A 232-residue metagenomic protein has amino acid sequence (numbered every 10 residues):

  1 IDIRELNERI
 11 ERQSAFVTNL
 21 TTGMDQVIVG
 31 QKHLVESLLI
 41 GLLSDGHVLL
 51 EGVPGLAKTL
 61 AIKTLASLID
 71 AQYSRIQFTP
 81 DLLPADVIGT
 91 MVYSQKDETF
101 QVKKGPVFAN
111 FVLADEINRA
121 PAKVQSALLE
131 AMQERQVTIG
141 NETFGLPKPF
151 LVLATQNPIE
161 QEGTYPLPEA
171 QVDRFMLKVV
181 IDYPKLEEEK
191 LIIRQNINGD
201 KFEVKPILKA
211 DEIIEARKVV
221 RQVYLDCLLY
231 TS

Functional and structural regions predicted by a protein language model:
D2-N7, T22, N110-A114, N157-P158 (+2 more regions): Short hinge/gating elements
S14-H47: Pre-Walker A (pre-P-loop) alpha-helix and adjacent loop at the N terminus of AAA/AAA+ ATPase modules, a conserved
L43-F78: Walker A/P-loop
P84-T99, F150-L151: P-loop NTPase switch/communication element
S94-V112: Conserved alpha-helical scaffold flanking the Walker A/P-loop in AAA+ ATPase domains
A109-M132, Y165-E169, L186-K190: Conserved AAA+/SF3 P-loop NTPase catalytic/coupling segment centered on the Walker-B
E134-I207, E215-Q222: Canonical AAA+ ATPase core
Y230-T231: Conserved small/polar residues in nucleotide/adenosyl-binding loops
